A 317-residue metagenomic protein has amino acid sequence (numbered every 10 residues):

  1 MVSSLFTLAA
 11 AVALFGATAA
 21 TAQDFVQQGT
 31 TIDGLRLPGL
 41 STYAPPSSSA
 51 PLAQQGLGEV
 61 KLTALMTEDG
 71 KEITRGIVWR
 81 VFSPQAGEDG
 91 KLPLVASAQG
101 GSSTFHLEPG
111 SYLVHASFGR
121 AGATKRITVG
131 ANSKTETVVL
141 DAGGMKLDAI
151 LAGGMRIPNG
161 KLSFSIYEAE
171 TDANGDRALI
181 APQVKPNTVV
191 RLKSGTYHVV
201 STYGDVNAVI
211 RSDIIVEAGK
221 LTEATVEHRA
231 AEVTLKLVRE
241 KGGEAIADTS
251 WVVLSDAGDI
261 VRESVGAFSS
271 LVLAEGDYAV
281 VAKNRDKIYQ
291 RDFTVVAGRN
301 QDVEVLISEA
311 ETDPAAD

Functional and structural regions predicted by a protein language model:
T7-G16: Bacterial N-terminal signal peptides
T18-A22: Sec/Tat signal peptide C-region and signal peptidase I cleavage site
Q23-P46, Q99, F118-D141, G204-E227 (+1 more regions): Structured interaction patches on ligand/partner-binding surfaces of diverse proteins
G58-E68, M145-G153, E232-K241: A short, amphipathic beta-strand motif
V60-L62, G76-F82, Y112-V114, L140 (+8 more regions): Short, structured motif recognition centered on aromatic/hydrophobic residues
E68-G87, G153-N174, E240-D259: Short, ordered, surface-exposed loop/turn motifs in non-cytosolic proteins
P84-G101, T171-P186, S255-A267: Short, acidic Ser/Thr/Gly-rich low-complexity loop/linker segments typical of extracellular and cell-surface proteins
A98-S111, F118-R120, V184-H198, Y203-V206 (+2 more regions): Short Pro-Gly-centered beta-turn/loop motif in secreted/extracellular proteins
